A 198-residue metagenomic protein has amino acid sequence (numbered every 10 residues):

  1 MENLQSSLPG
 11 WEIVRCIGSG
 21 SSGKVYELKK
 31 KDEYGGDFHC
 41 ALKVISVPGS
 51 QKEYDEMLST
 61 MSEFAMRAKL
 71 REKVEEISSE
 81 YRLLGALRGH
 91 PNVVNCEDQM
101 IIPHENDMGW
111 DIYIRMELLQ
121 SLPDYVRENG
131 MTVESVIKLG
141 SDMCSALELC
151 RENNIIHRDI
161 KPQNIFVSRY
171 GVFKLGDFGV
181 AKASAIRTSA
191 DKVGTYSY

Functional and structural regions predicted by a protein language model:
V14-S21, V25: Protein kinase glycine-rich loop
R82-P91: Structural motif at the C-terminus of the N-lobe alphaC helix and the adjacent alphaC-beta4 loop of the Hanks-type
N95-G109: Short beta-strand micro-motifs within the conserved protein kinase catalytic domain, predominantly in the N-lobe
D107-S121: Conserved short submotifs of the Hanks-type protein kinase catalytic core that shape the nucleotide-binding pocket
P123-T132: AlphaC helix of the protein kinase catalytic domain
L139-G140: Activation segment signature within eukaryotic-like protein kinase domains
R151-V167: Catalytic-loop of the protein kinase fold
